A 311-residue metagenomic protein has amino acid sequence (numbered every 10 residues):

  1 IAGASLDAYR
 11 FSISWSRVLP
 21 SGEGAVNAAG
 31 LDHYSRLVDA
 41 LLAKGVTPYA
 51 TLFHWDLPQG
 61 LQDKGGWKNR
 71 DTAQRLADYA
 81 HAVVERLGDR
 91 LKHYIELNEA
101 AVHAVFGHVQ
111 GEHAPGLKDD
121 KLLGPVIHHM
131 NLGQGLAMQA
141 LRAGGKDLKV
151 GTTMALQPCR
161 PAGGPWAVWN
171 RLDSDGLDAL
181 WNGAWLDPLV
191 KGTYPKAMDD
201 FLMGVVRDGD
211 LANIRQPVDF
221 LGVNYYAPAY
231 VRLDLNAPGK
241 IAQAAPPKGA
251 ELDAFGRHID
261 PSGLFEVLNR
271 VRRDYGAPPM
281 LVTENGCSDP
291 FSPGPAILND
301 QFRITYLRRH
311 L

Functional and structural regions predicted by a protein language model:
I1-S14, Q216-F220, D274: Catalytic domains of carbohydrate-active enzymes, especially glycoside hydrolases
I13-V26: Glycine-rich, proline-tolerant flexible connector loops at the mouths of alpha/beta enzymes
S21-E23, L31-L311: Active-site region of glycoside hydrolase catalytic domains
